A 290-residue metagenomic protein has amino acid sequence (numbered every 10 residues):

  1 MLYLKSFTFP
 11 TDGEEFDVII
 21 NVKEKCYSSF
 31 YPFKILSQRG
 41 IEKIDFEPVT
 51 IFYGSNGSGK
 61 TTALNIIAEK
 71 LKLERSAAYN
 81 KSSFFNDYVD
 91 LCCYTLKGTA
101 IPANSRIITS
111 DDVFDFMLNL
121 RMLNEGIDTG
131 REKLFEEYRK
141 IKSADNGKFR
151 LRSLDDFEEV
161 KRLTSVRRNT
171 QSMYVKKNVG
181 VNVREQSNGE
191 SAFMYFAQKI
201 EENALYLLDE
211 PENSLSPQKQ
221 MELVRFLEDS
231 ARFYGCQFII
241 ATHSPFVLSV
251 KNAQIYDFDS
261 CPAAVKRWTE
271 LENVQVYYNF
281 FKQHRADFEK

Functional and structural regions predicted by a protein language model:
M1-E42: N-terminal pre-Walker A segment at the start of P-loop NTPase domains
Q38-E47, Q198-E202, R232: Phosphate-binding P-loop
E47-K81: Phosphate-binding glycine-rich loops of NTP-binding sites
T50-S58, T62-L64, Y195, L205-L207 (+3 more regions): ABC ATP-binding cassette signature C-motif
L71-I101: Flexible phosphate/Mg2+-sensing switch loops adjacent to catalytic phosphate-binding sites
D90-T129: Nucleotide-state sensing region of NTPase/ATPase domains
I107, N119, G126-S143, K148-E201 (+2 more regions): Conserved ABC ATPase signature
Q218-I239, S244-K290: C-terminal lobe/lid and adjacent interdomain/linker elements of RecA-like ASCE P-loop ATPase modules
